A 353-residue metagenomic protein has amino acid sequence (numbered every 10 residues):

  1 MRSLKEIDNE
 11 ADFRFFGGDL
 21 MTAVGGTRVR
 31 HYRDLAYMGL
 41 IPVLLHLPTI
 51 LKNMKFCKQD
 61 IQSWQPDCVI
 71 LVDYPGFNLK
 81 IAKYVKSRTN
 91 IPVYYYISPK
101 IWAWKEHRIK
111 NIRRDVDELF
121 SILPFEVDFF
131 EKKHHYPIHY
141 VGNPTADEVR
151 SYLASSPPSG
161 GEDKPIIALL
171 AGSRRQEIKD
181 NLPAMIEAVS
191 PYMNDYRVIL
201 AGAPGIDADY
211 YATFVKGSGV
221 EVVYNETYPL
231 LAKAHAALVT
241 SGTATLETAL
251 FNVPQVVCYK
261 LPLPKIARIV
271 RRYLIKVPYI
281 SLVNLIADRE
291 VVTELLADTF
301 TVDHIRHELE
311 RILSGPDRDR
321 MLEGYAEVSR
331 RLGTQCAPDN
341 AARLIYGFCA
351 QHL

Functional and structural regions predicted by a protein language model:
M1-L353: Nucleotide-activated sugar donor-binding and catalytic core shared by glycosyltransferases and related lipid-linked
